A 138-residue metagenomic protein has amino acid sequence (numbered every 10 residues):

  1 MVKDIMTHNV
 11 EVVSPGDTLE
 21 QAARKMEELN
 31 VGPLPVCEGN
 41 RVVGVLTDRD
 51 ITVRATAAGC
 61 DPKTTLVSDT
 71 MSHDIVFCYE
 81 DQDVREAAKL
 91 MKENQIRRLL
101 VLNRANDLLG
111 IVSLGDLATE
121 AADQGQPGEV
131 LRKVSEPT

Functional and structural regions predicted by a protein language model:
M1-V10, T64-I75: Bateman (tandem CBS) regulatory domains
K3, E11, E20, T52-V53 (+2 more regions): Nucleotide phosphate-binding site architecture
V12-N30, C78-Q95, L102-N103, A121: The conserved cystathionine-beta-synthase
D17, L46, T65, Q82 (+1 more regions): Short beta-to-alpha loop/turn elements within the nucleotide-binding domains of ABC transporters
M26-L29, L34-R49, M91, L99-G115: A glycine-centered beta-loop-beta connector
A58-T65, R85, R104, T119-E129: Short, charge-rich, low-complexity interaction segments located in flexible loops at or near secondary-structure
D107-T138: Cytosolic regulatory modules rich in charged/polar residues
